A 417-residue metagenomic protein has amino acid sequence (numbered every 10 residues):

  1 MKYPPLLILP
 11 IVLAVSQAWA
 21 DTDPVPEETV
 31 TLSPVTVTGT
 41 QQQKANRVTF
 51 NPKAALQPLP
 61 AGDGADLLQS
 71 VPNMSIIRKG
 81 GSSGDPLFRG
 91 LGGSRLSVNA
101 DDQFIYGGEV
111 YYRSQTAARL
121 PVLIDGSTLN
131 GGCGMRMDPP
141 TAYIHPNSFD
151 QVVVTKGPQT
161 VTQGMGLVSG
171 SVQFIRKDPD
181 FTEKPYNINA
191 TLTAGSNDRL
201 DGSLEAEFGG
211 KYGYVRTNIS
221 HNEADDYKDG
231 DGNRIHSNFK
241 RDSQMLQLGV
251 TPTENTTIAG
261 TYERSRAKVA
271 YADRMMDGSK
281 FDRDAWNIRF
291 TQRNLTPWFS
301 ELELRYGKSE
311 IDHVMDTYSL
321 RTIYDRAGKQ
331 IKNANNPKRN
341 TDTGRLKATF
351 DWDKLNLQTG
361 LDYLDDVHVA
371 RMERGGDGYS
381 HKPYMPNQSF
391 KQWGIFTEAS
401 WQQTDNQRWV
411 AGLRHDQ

Functional and structural regions predicted by a protein language model:
T29-N73, G84-L87, M245: N-terminal periplasmic "start-of-domain" segments of outer-membrane beta-barrel proteins
G64-L67, G84-L87, N99, V110-Y111 (+5 more regions): N-terminal periplasmic accessory domains that precede and gate Gram-negative outer-membrane beta-barrel machines
G84, V168-G170, Y186-I188, L200-L204 (+6 more regions): Hydrophobic, lipid-facing positions within transmembrane beta-strands of outer-membrane proteins
F104-R119, S127-K156: Short acidic/polar hinge/loop motifs at secondary-structure boundaries that mediate gating or recognition
G134, Q173-I175, F181-N189, L200 (+1 more regions): Periplasmic-side early beta-strands and strand-to-turn transitions of outer-membrane beta-barrels
R176, L192-S196, G210-Y212, H221-D225 (+5 more regions): Transmembrane beta-strands of outer-membrane beta-barrel pores
D231, I235, L357-Q417: Signature of Gram-negative outer-membrane beta-barrel scaffolds
H236-H368: Outer-membrane beta-barrel domain signature, strongest for Gram-negative TonB-dependent receptors and also present
